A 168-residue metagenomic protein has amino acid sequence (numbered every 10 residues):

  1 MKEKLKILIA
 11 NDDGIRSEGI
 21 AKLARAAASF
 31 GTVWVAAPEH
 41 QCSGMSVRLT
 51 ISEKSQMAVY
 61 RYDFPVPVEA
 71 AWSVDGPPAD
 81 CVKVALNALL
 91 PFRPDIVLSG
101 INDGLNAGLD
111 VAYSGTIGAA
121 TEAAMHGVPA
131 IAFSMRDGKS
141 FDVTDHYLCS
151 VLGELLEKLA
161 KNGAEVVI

Functional and structural regions predicted by a protein language model:
K2-I7, I20-A88, F92-R93: A cross-family phosphate/adenosyl-ligand binding-site feature
I9-R16, D110-V111: Short, glycine-rich nucleotide/cofactor-binding loops
A10, A36-P38, S99-N102, F133-S134: Short beta-strand segments
D13, Q41, P77-P78, N102-L105: Short glycine-rich anion-binding loops that position phosphate/pyrophosphate groups of nucleotides and phosphorylated
F30, A88-F92, G104, V151-N162: Change "in soluble alpha/beta enzymes" to "in soluble alpha/beta proteins
L105-S114: Glycine/threonine-rich flexible loop motifs
T121-I168: Glycine-rich, Lys/Arg-enriched anion-binding loops that position phosphate/diphosphate groups for phosphoryl
